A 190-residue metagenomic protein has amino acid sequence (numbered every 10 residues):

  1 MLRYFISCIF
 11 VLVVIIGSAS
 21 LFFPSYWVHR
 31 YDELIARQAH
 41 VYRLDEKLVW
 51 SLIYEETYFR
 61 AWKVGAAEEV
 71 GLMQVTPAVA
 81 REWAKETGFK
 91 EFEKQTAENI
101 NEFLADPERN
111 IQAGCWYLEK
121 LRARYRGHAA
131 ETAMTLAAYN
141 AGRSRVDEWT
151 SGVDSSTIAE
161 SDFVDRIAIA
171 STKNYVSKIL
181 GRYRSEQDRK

Functional and structural regions predicted by a protein language model:
M1-I15: N-terminal Sec-pathway targeting helices
V13-W62, A66, A84, E108-I111 (+2 more regions): Export/targeting segments at the very N-terminus of extracytoplasmic proteins
D45-W50, A129-A137: Alpha-helical scaffolds flanking conserved acidic
Y54-V79, G142, I179: Cell-wall polysaccharide-cleaving catalytic domain and substrate-binding groove, primarily in peptidoglycan/chitin
E56-F59, E82-E91, V146-W149, V153 (+1 more regions): A short secondary-structure junction motif
A67-Q95, A113-Y117, I158: Substrate-binding/active-site groove segments that recognize and process beta-1,4-linked N-acetyl-hexosamine
A133-K190: Catalytic and substrate-binding regions of cell-wall glycan-acting enzymes that process beta-1,4-linked
